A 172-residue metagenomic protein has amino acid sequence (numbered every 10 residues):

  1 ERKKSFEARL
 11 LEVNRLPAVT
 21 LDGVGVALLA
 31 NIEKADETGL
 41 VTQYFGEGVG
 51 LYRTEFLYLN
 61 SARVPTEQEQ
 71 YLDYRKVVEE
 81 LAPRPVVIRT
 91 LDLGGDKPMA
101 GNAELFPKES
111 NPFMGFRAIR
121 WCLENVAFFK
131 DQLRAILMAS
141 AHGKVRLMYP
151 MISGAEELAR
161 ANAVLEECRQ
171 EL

Functional and structural regions predicted by a protein language model:
E1: Conserved glycine-bearing catalytic or ligand-binding loops at nucleotide- and phosphate-handling centers of large
F6-L172: Conserved alpha/beta-domain cores
